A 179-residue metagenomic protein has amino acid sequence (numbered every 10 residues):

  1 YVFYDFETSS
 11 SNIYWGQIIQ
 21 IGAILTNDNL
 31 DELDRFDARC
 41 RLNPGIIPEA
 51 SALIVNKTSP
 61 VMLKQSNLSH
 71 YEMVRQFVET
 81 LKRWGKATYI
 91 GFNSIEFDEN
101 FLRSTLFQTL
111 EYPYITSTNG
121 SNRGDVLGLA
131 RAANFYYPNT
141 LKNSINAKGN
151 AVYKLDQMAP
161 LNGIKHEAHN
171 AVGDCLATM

Functional and structural regions predicted by a protein language model:
Y1-F3: Short glycine-aspartate micro-motif
F6-Y14: Short acidic, Gly/Ser-rich segments with clustered Asp/Glu that frequently serve as metal-coordination loops in enzyme
S10, Q76-T80: A generic secondary-structure signal
W15-I21, L25-T58, L81-M179: Metal-dependent phosphoesterase core characteristic of DEDDh/y 3'-5' exonuclease domains
N56-F77: Metal-dependent phosphoesterase signature
